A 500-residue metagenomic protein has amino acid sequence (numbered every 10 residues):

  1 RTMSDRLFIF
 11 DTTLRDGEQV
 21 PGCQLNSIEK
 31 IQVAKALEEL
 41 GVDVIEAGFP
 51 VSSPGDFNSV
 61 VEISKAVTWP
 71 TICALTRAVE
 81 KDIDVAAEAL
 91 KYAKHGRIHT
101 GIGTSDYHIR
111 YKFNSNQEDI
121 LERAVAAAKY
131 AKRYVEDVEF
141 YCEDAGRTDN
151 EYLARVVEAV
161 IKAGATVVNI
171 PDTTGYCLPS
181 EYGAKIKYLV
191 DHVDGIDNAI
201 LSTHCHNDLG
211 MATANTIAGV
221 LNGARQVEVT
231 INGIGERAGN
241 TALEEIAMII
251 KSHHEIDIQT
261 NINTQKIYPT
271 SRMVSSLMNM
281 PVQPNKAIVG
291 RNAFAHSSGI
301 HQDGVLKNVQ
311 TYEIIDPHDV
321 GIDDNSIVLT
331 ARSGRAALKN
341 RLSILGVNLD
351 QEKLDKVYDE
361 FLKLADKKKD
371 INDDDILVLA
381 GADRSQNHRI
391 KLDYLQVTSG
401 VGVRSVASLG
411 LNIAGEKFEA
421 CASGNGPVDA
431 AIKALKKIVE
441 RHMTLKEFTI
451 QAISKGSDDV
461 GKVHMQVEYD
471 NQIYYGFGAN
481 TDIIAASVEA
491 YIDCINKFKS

Functional and structural regions predicted by a protein language model:
R6-L7, T13, M248, H254-C421 (+1 more regions): A mid-to-C-terminal "edge-of-domain" accessory segment
L7-I9, Q19-V44, F57-A66, E80-L201 (+1 more regions): Alpha/beta enzyme core
D16, V20-P21, F49-P54, S105-Y107 (+5 more regions): Short, small-residue-enriched loops and turns at beta-alpha junctions that line or gate enzyme active sites
Q19, Q24, Q32-V33, D370-Y474 (+1 more regions): Non-catalytic terminal/interface segments that mediate subunit docking, oligomerization, and allosteric communication
L40, A66, A89-A93, A127-Y134 (+12 more regions): Change "in soluble alpha/beta enzymes" to "in soluble alpha/beta proteins
W69, D172-T173, E228-E236, K251-T260 (+3 more regions): Short beta-alpha connecting loops at secondary-structure transitions that line or flank enzyme active sites
C177, A184-K307: Catalytic alpha/beta core domains of metabolic enzymes, predominantly
